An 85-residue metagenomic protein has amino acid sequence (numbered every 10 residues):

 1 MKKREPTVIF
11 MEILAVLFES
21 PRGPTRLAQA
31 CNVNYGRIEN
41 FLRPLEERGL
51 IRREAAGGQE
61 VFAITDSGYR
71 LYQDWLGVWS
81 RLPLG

Functional and structural regions predicted by a protein language model:
M1-E12: Short alpha-helical segments that sit at the start of domains
F18-G23: Short capping segments at the starts of secondary-structure elements
R26-A30: A short acidic, leucine-rich amphipathic alpha-helix
V33-E47: Short amphipathic alpha-helical interaction segments
E46-A56: A short, conserved structural fragment
G57-W75: Basic, amphipathic "hinge/linker" alpha-helix immediately C-terminal to the N-terminal HTH DNA-binding motif
Q73-G85: Amphipathic alpha-helical dimerization/coiled-coil segments that flank or bridge DNA-binding/regulatory modules
